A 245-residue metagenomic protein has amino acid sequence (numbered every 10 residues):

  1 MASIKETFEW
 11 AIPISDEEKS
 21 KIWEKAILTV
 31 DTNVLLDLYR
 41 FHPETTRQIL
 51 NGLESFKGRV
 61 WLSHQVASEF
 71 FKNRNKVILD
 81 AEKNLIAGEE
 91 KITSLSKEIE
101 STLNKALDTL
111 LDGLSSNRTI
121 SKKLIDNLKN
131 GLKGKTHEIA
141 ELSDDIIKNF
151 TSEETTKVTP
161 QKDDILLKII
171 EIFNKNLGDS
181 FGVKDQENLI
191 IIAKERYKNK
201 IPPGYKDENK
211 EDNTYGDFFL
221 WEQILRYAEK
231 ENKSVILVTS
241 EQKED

Functional and structural regions predicted by a protein language model:
I4-V235, K243-D245: Active-site-proximal, substrate-binding regions of enzyme catalytic domains and RNA-binding/basic surfaces
S240: Charged catalytic cores and adjacent phosphate/nucleic-acid-binding surfaces used for phosphate/nucleic-acid chemistry
